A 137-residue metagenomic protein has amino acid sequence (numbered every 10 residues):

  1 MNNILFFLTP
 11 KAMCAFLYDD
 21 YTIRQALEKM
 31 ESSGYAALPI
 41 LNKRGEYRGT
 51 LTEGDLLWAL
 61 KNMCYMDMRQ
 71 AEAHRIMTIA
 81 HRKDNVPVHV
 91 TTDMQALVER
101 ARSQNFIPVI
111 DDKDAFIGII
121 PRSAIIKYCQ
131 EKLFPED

Functional and structural regions predicted by a protein language model:
M1-C14, A71-D84: Bateman (tandem CBS) regulatory domains
L8-T9, E31, K61, A80-H81 (+1 more regions): Alpha-helix boundary recognition
F16-Y35, L41, V86-Q104, I110-D112 (+1 more regions): The conserved cystathionine-beta-synthase
A26, T52, L56, E72 (+1 more regions): Amphipathic alpha-helical interface surfaces
M30-S33, L38-D55, A101, V109-A124: A glycine-centered beta-loop-beta connector
D55-A71, I125-D137: A short, polar/charged loop-to-alpha-helix boundary motif
A59-N62, T78-V88: Regulatory sensory and allosteric helical modules in signal-transduction proteins and certain transcription factors
